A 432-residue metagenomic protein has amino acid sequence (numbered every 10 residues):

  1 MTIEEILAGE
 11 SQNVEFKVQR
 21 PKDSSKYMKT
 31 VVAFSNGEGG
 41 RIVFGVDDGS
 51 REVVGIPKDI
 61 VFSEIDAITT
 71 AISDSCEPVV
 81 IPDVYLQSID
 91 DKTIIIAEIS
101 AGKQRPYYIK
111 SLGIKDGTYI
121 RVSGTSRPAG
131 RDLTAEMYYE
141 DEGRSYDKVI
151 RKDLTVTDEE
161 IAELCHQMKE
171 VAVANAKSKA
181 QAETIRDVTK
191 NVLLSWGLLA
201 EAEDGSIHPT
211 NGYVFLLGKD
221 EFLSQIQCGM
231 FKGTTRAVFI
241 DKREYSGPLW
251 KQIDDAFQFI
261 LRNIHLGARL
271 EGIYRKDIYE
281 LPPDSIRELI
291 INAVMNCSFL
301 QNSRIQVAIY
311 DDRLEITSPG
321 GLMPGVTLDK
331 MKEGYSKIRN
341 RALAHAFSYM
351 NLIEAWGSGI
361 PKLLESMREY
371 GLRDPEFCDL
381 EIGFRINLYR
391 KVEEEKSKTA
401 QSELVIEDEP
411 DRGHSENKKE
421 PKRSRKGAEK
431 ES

Functional and structural regions predicted by a protein language model:
M1-I42, V46-I96, K103-R105, E280: Polybasic/polar functional segments that serve as interface/processing modules
E15, V43-G45, I95-E98, V214-L216 (+5 more regions): Structured core elements
K17-E38, N191-L199, E288, A293 (+1 more regions): Phosphate-interacting basic helix/loop segments used at nucleotide- and nucleic-acid interfaces
E38, V79-T157, L300-R304, E354-G357 (+1 more regions): Intrinsically disordered, low-complexity regulatory tails
I120-S303, I309-D312, G320-K337, G359: Active-site helix-to-loop segments that bind/position phosphate- or nucleotide-bearing substrates and donors across
N296-S298, I316, E354, L364-E365: Hydrophobic alpha-helical bundle architecture
L314-N351, E395-V405: Glycine-rich/acidic phosphate-handling loop/turn and adjacent ATP-lid/helix of nucleotide-binding kinase/ATPase domains
R368-E369, D374-E376, L388-S432: Short, low-complexity, charged/polar intrinsically disordered tails
